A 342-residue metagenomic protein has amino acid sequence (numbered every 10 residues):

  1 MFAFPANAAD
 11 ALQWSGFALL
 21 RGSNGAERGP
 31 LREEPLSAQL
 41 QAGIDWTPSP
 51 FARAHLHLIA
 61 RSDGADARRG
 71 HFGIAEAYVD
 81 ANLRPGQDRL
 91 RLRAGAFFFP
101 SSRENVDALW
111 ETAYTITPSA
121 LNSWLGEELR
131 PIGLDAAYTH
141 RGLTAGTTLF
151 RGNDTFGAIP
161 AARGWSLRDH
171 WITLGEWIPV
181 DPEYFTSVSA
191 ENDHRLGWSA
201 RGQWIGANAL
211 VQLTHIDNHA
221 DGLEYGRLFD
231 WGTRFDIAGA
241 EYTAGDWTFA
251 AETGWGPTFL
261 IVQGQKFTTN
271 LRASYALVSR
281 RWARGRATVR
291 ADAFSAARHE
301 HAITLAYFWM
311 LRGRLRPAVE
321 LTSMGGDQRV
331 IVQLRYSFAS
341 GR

Functional and structural regions predicted by a protein language model:
D10-L19, L31-A161, Q203-A207, L277 (+3 more regions): Outer membrane beta-barrel
L12-W14, Q203-A297: Detector for outer-membrane/organellar transmembrane beta-barrel domains, recognizing the amphipathic beta-strand
G22-R28, S62-D66, P85, P100-E104 (+8 more regions): Gram-negative outer-membrane beta-barrel proteins
G29, A67, A161-T186, L223-L228 (+2 more regions): Solvent-exposed loop segments that connect transmembrane elements
P30-L36, A67-I74, W124-E128, S189-H194 (+4 more regions): Replace "Gram-negative outer membrane beta-barrel proteins" with "bacterial and organellar outer membrane beta-barrel
L36-A42, I74-A77, R130-L134, L196-A200 (+6 more regions): Hydrophobic, lipid-facing positions within transmembrane beta-strands of outer-membrane proteins
T155-G157, R163-A220: Loop-centered beta-sheet repeat module
W309, R314, D327-R342: Outer-membrane beta-barrel "beta-signal"
